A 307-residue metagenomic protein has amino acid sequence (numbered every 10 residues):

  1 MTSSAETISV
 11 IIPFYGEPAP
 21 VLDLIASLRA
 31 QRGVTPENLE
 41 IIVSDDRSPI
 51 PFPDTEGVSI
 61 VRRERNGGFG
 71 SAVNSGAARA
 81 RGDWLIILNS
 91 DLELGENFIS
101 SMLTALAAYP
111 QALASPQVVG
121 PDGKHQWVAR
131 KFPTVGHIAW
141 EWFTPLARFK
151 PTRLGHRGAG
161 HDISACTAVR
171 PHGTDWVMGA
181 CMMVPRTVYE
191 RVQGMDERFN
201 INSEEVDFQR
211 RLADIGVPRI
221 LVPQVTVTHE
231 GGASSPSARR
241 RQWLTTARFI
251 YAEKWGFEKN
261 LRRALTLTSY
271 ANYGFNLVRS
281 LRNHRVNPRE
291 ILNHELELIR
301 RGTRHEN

Functional and structural regions predicted by a protein language model:
E17-Q31: Short, well-formed alpha-helical segments that are part of the catalytic scaffolds of diverse glycosyltransferases
S27, V34, I42-P53, R65 (+1 more regions): A conserved acidic beta->alpha catalytic loop
R63-A80: Glycine-rich, basic loop-to-helix element that forms the pyrophosphate-binding segment of sugar-nucleotide handling
L85: Short aromatic/hydrophobic "clamp" motif used to bind/position activated sugar donors
E96-K131: Conserved donor NDP-sugar-binding/catalytic core segment of glycosyltransferases
P133-T174: Short, flexible, basic/aromatic active-site loop/helix in glycosyltransferases
C166-G194, R198-T226: A short, conserved alpha-helix in the catalytic core of glycosyltransferases
R239-F249, E253-N307: Non-catalytic, C-terminal membrane-associated alpha-helical segments of glycosyltransferases
